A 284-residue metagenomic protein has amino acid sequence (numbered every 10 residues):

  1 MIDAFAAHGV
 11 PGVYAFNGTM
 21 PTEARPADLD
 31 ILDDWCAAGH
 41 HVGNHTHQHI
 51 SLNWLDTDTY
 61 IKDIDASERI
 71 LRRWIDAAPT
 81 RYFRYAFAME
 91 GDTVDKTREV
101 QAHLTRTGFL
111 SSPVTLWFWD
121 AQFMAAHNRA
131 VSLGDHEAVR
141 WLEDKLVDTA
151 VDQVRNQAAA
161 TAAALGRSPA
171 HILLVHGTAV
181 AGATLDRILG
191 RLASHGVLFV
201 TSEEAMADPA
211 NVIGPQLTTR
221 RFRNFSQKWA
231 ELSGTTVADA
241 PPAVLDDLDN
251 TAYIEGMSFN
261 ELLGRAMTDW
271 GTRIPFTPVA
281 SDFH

Functional and structural regions predicted by a protein language model:
M1-T93, L173-L174, R191, L198 (+1 more regions): Active-site beta->alpha N-cap acidic-glycine motif
A6-H8, G12, T22, S112-P113 (+2 more regions): C-terminal domain-boundary segment and adjacent tail
P21, A88-E90, W117-A121, V180: Short, catalytically relevant binding-site loops at active-site mouths
D28-I31, D58-Y60, A126-A130, I213-T218: Short low-complexity, flexible loop/linker segments enriched in glycine and/or proline with clustered acidic
I31, E99-V100, R187-I188: A short acidic, amphipathic alpha-helical/loop segment
C36-N44, I70-I75, D135-R155, R223-V244: Short, basic, helix/turn surface patches
A38-V42, T105-L110: Glycine-enriched alpha-helix->loop->beta-strand junction motifs that scaffold or abut catalytic
I50-W74, T93-T107, T115-R167, T184: Alpha-helical scaffold elements lining the catalytic groove of polysaccharide deacetylases
